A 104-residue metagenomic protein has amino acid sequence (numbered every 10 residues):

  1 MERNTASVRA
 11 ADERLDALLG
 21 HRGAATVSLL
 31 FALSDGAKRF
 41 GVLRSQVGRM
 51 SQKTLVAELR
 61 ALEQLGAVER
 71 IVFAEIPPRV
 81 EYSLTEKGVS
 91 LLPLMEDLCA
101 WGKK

Functional and structural regions predicted by a protein language model:
M1-A10: Long, low-complexity, charged/polar intrinsically disordered regions in eukaryotic proteins
R9-T54, E75, E81: N-terminal helix-turn-helix DNA-binding core of bacterial DNA-binding proteins
A11-L15, M95-G102: Hydrophobic alpha-helical core bundles mediating ligand binding, dimerization, or RNAP-core interactions
E58: Residues within the DNA-recognition helix of helix-turn-helix
A61: Alpha-helical DNA-recognition elements
A74-D97: Basic, amphipathic "hinge/linker" alpha-helix immediately C-terminal to the N-terminal HTH DNA-binding motif
